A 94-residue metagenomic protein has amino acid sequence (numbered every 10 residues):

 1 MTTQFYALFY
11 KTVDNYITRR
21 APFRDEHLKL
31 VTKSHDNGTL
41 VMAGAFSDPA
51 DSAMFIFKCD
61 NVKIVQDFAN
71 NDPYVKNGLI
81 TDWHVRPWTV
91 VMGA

Functional and structural regions predicted by a protein language model:
M1-A94: Conserved, structured core segments of small domains
